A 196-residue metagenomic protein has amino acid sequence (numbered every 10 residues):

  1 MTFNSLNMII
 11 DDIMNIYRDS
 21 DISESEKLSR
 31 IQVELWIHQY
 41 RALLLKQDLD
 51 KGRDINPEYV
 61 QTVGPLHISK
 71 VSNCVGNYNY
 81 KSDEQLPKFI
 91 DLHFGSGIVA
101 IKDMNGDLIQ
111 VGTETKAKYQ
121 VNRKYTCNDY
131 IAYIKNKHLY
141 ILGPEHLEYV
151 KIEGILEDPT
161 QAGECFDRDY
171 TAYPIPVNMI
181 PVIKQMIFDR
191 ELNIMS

Functional and structural regions predicted by a protein language model:
M1-S196: Glycine-enriched, solvent-exposed interface loops adjoining structured elements
